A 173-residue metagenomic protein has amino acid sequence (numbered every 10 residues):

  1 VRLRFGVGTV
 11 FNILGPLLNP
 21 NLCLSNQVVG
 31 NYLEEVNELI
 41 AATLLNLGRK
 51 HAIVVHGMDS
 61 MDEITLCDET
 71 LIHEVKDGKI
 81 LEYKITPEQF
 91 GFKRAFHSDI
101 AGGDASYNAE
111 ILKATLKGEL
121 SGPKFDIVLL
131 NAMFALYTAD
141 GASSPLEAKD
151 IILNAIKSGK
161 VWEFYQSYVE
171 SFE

Functional and structural regions predicted by a protein language model:
V1-E173: Glycine-rich anion-binding loops and their surrounding alpha/beta cores
